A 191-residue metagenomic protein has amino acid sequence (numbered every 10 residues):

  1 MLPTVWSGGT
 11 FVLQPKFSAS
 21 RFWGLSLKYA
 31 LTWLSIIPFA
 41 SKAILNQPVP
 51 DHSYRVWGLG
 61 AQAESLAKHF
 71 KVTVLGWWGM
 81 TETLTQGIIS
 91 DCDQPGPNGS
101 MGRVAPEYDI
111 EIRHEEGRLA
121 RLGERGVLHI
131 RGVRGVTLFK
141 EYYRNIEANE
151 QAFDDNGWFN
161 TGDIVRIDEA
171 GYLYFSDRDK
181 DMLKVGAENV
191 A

Functional and structural regions predicted by a protein language model:
M1-W33: Conserved AMP-binding/adenylation subdomain of ANL enzymes
W6-S7, K28-N98, P106-D109, E116-L119: Gly/Ser/Thr-rich phosphate-binding loop
K16, S20, P38-F39, A61 (+1 more regions): Alpha-helix N-cap/helix-start capping motif
W77, L122-G123, S176: Residue-level detector of high-confidence beta-strand sites
G99-V104, A152-N156: Short Gly/Pro-enriched turn/cap motifs at secondary-structure boundaries
H114-E115, G123, D168: Short, acidic, Ser/Thr-enriched surface-loop or helix-capping motifs
H129-A191: Conserved ATP-binding/catalytic segment of the ANL
